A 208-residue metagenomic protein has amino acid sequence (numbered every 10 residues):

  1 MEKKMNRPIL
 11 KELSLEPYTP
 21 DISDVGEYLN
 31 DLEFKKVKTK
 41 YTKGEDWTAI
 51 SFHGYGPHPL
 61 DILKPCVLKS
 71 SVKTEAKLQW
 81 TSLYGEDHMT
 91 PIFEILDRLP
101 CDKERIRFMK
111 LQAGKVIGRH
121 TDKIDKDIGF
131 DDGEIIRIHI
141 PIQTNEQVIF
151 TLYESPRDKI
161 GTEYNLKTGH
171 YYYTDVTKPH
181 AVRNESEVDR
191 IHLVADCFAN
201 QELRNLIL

Functional and structural regions predicted by a protein language model:
M1-L99: Non-heme Fe(II)/2-oxoglutarate
M5, F130, G161, Q201-E202: Catalytic phosphate/metal-binding cores of nucleic-acid and nucleotide-processing enzymes, i.e., regions that mediate
F108-G133: Conserved short histidine dyad/triad with adjacent acidic residue
K110-L111, F130-V148: Short, conserved beta-strand element in jelly-roll/cupin
G118-D122, G129, I149-E154, E185 (+1 more regions): A short secondary-structure junction signal
H120, V148-F150, T174-E187, V194: Short beta-strand His + acidic residue motifs that chelate non-heme Fe in jelly-roll/DSBH and cupin folds
I136-P141, Y171-T174, E187-N205: A short hydrophobic beta-strand segment most commonly corresponding to one strand of the jelly-roll/cupin
P141-K167: A short beta-strand-loop-beta hairpin characteristic of the jelly-roll/cupin
